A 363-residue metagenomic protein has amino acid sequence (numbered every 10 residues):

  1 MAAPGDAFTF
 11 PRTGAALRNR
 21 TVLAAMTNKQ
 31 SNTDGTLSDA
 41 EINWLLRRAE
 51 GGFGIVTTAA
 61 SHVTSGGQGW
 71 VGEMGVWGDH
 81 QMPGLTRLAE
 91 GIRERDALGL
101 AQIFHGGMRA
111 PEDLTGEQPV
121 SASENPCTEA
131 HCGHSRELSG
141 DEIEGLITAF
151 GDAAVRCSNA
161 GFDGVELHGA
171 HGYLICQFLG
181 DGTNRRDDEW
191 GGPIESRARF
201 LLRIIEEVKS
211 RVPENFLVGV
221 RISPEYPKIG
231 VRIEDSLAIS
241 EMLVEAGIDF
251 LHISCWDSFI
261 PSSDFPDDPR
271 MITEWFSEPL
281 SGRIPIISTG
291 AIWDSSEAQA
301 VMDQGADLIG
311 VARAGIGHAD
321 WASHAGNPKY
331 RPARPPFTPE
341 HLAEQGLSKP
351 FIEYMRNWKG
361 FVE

Functional and structural regions predicted by a protein language model:
M1-E363: Flavin-dependent oxidoreductase catalytic cores
